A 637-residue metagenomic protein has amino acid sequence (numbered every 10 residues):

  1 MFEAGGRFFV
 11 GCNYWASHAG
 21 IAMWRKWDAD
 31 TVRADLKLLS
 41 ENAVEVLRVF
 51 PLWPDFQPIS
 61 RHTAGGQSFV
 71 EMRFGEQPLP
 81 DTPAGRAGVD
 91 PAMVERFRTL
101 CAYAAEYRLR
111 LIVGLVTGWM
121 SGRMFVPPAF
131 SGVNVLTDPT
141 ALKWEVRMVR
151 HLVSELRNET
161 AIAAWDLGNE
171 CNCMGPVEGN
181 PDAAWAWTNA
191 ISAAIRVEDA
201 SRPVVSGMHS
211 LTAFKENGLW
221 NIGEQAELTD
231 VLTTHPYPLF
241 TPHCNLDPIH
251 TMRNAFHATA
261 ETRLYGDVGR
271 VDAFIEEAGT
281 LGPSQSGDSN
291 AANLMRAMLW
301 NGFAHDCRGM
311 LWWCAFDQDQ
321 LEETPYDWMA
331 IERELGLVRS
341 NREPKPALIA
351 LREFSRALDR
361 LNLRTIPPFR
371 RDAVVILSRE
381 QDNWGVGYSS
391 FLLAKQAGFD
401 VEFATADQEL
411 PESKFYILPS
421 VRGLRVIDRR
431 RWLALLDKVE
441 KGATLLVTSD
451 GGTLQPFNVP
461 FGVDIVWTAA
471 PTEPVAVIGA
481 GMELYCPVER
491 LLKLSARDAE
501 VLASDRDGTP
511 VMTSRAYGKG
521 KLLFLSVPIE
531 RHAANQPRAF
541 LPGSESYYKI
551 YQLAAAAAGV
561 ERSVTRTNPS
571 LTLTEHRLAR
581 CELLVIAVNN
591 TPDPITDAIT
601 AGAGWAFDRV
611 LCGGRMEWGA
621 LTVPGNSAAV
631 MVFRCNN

Functional and structural regions predicted by a protein language model:
F2-T229: Active-site mouth of glycoside hydrolases
A16, N172-V177, P236-P248, A260-M295 (+2 more regions): Active-site clefts of carbohydrate-active enzymes
V205-H243, S284-N293, L299, Q320 (+1 more regions): Substrate-binding cleft/loops of secretory-pathway carbohydrate-active enzymes
A278, A291-D327: Substrate-binding cleft of secreted/luminal carbohydrate-active enzymes
A315-D372, S389: Aromatic-rich peripheral "rim/lid" segments of glycoside hydrolase catalytic domains that contact and position glycan
A357-Q381, E561-L584: Surface beta-strand/loop "capping" patches
L393-P411: A short, well-structured beta->alpha microelement
G423-N637: A conserved amphipathic helix/loop scaffold that creates a polar/acidic microenvironment used either to coordinate
